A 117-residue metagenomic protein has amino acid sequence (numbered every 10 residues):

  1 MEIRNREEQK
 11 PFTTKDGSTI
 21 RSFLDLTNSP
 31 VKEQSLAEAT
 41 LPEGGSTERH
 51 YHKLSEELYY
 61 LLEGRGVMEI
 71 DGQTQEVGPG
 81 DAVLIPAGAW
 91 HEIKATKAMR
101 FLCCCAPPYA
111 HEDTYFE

Functional and structural regions predicted by a protein language model:
M1-E33, E48, T114-E117: A short, N-terminal "cap"/entry segment at the start of jelly-roll beta-barrel domains of the cupin/DSBH fold
A37-K53: Conserved short histidine dyad/triad with adjacent acidic residue
S46-E48, V83, A87-E92: Histidine-centered metal-chelating micro-motifs
L54-E56, Y60-G66: Glycine- and acidic-residue-biased ligand/ion/polar-headgroup-sensing regions
L62-E63, G78-P79, K97: A cytosolic small-molecule/anion-sensing beta-strand core signal
G72-A87: Short acidic-glycine-tyrosine-enriched beta hairpin
A87-H111: Ligand-binding loop in jelly-roll beta-barrel domains
